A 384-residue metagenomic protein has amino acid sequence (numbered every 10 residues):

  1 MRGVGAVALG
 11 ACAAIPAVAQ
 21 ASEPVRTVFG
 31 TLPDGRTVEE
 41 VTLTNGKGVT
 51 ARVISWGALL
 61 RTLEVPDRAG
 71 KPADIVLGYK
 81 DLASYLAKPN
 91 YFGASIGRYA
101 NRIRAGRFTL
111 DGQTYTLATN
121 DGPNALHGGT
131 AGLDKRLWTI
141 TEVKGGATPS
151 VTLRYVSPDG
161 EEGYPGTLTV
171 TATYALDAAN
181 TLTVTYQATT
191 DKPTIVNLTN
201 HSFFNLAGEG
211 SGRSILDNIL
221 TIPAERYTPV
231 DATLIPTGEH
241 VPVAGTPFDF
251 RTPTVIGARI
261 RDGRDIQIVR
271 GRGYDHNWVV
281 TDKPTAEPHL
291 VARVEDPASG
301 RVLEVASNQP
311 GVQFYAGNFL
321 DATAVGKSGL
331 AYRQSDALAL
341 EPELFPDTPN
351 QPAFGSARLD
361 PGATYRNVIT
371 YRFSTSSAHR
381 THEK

Functional and structural regions predicted by a protein language model:
M1-R2: N-terminal export leaders
G5-P16: Bacterial N-terminal signal peptides
Q20-K384: An exposed, glycine/acidic-rich loop-and-rim segment of catalytic or binding clefts
